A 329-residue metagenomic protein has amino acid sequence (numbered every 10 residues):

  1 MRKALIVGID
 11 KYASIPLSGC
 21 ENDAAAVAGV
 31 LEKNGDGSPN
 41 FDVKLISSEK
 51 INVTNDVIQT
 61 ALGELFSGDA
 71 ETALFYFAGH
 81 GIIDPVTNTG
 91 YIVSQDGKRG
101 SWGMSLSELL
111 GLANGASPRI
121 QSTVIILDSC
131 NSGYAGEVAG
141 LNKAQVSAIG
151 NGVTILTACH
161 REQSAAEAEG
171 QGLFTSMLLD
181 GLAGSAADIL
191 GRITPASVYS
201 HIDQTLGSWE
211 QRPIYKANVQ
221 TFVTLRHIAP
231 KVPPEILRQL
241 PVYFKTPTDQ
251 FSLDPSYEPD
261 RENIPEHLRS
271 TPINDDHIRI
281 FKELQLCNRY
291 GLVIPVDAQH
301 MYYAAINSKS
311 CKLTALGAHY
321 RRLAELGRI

Functional and structural regions predicted by a protein language model:
M1-N88, P241-I329: Boundary/activation segment at the start of structured domains
R2, P39-F41, I120-S122, G150-V153: Short glycine-/polar-rich loops that comprise or flank the Walker A/P-loop and associated switch/sensor motifs
G8-I9, L31, T123-K216: Active-site-proximal C-terminal subdomain of hydrolase catalytic domains
N22-D23, G90-S94, L141-Q145: Glycine-rich, phosphate-binding/catalytic loops in enzymes
S48, S94-G97, A158-H160: Active-site donor-binding loop signature of nucleotide-sugar glycosyltransferases
N55-V138: Caspase-like (clan CD) cysteine peptidase catalytic core
G191-A196, W209, Y215-D275: Charge-rich interaction segments
